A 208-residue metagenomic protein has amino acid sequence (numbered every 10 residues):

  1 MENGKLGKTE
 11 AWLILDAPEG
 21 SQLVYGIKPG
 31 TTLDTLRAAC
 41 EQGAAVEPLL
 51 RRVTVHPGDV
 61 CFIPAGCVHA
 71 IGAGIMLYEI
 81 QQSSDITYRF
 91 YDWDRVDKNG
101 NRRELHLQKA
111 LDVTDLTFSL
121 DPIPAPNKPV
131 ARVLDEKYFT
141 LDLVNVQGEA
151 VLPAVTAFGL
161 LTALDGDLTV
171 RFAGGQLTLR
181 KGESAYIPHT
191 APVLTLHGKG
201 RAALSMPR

Functional and structural regions predicted by a protein language model:
M1-P57, G72-P122, P126-D167, F172-A173 (+3 more regions): Active-site region of the double-stranded beta-helix
V60-A70, L77, D85-I86, S184-A185 (+1 more regions): Histidine-centered metal-chelating micro-motifs
A65, A73, L164, F172 (+2 more regions): Short loop/turn segments that connect beta-strands within the blades of beta-propeller domains, predominantly WD40
V193-R208: Short, basic/aromatic-enriched C-terminal tail that caps enzymatic domains
